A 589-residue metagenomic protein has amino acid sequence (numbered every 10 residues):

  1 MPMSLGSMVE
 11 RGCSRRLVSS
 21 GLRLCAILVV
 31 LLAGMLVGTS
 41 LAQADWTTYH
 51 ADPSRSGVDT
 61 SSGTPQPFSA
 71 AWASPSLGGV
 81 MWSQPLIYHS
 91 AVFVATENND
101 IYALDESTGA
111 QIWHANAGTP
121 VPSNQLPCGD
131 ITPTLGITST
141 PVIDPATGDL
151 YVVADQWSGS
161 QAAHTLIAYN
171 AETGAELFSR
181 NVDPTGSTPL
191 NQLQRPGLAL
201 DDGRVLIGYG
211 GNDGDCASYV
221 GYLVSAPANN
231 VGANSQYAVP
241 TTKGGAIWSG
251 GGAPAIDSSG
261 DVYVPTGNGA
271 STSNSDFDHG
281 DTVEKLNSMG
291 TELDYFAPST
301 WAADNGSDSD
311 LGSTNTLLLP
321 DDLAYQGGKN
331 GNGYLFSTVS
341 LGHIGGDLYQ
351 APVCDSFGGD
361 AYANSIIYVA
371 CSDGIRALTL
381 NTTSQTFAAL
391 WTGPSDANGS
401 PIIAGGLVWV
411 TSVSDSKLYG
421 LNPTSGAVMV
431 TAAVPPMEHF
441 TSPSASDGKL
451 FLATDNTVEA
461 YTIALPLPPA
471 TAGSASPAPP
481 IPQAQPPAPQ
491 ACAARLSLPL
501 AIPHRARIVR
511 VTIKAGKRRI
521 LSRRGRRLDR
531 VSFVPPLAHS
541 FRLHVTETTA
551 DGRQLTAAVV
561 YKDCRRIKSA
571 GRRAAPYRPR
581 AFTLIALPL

Functional and structural regions predicted by a protein language model:
M1-S20: N-terminal secretory signal peptides that target proteins for export/translocation
R16, L28, Y49, I131 (+3 more regions): General secretory precursor processing signal
C25-V37: Bacterial N-terminal signal peptides
T39-Q43: Sec/Tat signal peptide C-region and signal peptidase I cleavage site
A44, P466-L589: Polybasic, low-complexity, intrinsically disordered segments
T47-A51, S56-G79, I87-F93, N99-T134 (+7 more regions): Extracytoplasmic/lumenal domain signature
